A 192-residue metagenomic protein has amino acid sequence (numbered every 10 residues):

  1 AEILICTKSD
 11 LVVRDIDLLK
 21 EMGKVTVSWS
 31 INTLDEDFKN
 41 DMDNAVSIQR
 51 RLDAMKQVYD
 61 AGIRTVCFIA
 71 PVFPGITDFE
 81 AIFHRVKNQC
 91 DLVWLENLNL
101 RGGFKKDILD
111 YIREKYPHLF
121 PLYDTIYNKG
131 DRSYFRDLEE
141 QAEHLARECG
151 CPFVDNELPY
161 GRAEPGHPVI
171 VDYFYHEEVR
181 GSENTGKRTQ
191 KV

Functional and structural regions predicted by a protein language model:
A1-Q141: Conserved AdoMet/S-adenosylmethionine-binding subsite of the radical SAM
K105-V192: C-terminal accessory extensions appended to soluble enzyme cores
